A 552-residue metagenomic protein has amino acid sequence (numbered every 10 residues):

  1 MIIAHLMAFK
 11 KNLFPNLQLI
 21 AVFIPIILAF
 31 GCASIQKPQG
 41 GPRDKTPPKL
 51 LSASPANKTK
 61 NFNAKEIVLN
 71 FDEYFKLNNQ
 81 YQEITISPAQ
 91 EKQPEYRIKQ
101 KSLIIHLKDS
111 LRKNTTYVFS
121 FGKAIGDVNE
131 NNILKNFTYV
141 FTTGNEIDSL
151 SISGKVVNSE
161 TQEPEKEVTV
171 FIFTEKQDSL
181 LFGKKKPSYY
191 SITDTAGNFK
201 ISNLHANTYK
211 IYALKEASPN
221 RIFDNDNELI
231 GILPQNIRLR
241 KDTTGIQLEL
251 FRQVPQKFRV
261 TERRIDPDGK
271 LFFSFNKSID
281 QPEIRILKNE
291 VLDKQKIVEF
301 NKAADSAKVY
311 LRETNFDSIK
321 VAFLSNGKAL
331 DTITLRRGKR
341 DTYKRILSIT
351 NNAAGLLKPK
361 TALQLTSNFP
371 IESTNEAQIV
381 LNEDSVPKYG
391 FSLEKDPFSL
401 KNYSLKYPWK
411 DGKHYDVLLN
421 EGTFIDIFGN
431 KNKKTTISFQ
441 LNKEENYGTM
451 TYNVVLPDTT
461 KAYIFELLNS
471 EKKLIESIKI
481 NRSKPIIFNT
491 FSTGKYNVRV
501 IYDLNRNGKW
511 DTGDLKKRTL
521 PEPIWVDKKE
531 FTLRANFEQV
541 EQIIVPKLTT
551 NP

Functional and structural regions predicted by a protein language model:
F9-K11, N16, G31-L214, N225-K241 (+4 more regions): Acidic, low-complexity Ser/Thr/Gly/Pro-rich repeat segments typical of extracellular/periplasmic and surface-exposed
L19-F30: Bacterial N-terminal signal peptides
E216-N225, D503-T512: Acidic, glycine-anchored loop motifs typical of Ca2+
L239-G245, E538-V540: Extracellular interaction modules
L248-L250: Long, low-complexity intrinsically disordered regulatory regions
A535-P552: Gram-negative outer-membrane assembly/targeting C-terminal domains
